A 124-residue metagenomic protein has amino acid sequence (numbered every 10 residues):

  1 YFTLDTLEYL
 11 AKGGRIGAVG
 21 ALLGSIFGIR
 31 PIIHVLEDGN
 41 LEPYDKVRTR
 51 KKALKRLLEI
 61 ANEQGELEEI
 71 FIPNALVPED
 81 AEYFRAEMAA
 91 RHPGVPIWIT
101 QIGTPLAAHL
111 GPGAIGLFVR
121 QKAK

Functional and structural regions predicted by a protein language model:
Y1-K124: Mixed-charge interfacial surface used for oligomerization/domain docking and macromolecular partner engagement
